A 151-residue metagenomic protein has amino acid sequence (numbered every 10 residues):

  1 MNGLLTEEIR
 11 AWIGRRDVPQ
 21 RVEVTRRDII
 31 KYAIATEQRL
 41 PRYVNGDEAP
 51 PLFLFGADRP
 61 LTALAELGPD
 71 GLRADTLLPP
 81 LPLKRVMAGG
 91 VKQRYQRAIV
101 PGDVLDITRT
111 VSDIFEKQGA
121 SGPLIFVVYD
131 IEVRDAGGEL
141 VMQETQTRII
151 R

Functional and structural regions predicted by a protein language model:
M1-E8, G90, R94-R151: HotDog/MaoC-like acyl-thioester-processing domains
M1-G90: Hot-dog-fold acyl-thioester-processing enzymes
